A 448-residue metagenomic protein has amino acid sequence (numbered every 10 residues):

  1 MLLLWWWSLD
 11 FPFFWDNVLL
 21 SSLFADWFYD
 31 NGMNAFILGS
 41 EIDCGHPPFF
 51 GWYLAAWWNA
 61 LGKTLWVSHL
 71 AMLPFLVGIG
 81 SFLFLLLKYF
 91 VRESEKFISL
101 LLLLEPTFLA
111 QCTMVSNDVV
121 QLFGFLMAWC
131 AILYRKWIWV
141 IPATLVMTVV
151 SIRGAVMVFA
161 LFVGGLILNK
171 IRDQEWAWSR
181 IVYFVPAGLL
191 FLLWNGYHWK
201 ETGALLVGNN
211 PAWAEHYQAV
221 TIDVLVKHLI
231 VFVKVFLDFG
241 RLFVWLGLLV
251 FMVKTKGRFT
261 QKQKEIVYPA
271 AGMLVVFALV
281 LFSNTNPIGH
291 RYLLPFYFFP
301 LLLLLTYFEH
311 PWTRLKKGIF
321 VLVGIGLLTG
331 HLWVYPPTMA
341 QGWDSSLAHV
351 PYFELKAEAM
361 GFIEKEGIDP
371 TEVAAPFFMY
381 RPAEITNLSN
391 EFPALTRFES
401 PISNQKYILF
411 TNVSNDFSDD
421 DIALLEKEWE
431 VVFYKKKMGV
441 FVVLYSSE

Functional and structural regions predicted by a protein language model:
M1, V163, F184-L189, V244-W245 (+3 more regions): Signature aromatic-anchored transmembrane alpha helix within multi-pass, membrane-resident enzymes that catalyze glycan
L2-W6, L19-W52, A56, I132: Extracytosolic helix-loop segments that constitute the early lumenal/periplasmic catalytic or substrate-binding loops
F14, A110-V120, G289: Short acidic/glycine- and proline-prone juxtamembrane loop motifs at membrane-interface regions of multi-pass membrane
L70-R92, F123, M127, M252: Transmembrane-helix motifs of polytopic, lipid-linked glycan transferases
L83-P106, L122-F123, W139, K317: Transmembrane-helix signature of polytopic, membrane-embedded enzymes that assemble or transfer cell-envelope glycans
D118, V156, V233-G247, V267-P269 (+1 more regions): Hydrophobic/aromatic-rich transmembrane helices and adjacent perimembrane loops
T148, G154-A160, E175-V250, M273-N284 (+1 more regions): Membrane-lumen/periplasm interface segments of specific transmembrane helices in polyprenyl phosphate-linked
L322-P382: Membrane-embedded, lumen/periplasm-facing catalytic core of multi-pass transferases that use lipid-linked donors
